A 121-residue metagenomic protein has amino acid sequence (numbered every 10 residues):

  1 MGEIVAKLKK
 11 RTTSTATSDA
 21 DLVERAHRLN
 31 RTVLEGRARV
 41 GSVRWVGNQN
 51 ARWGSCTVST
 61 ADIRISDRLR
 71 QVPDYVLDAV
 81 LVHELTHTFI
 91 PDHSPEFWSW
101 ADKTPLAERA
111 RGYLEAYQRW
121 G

Functional and structural regions predicted by a protein language model:
M1-A79, T88-G121: Active-site-proximal or metal-binding-adjacent scaffold patches in catalytic folds
E84: Walker B catalytic acidic pair
